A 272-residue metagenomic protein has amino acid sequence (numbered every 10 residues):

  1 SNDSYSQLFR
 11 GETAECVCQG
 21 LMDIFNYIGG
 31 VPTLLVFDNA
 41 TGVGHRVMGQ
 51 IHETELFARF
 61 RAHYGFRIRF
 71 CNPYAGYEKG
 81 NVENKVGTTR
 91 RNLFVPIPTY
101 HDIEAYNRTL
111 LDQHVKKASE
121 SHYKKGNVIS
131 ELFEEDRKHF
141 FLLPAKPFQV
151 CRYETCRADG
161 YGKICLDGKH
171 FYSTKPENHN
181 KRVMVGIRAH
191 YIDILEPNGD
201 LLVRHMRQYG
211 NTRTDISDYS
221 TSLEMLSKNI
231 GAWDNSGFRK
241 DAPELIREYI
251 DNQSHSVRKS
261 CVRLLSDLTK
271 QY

Functional and structural regions predicted by a protein language model:
S1-C16, G44-M48, H52-E55: Intein modules and their embedded homing endonuclease domains
S1-S4, F9-R10, V36, F60 (+1 more regions): Short conserved beta-strand segments at catalytic cores or DNA/RNA-binding microdomains of nucleic-acid binding
Q7-G30, Y209-T214: Active-site beta-loop-alpha junctions of metal-dependent nucleic acid enzymes, especially the RNase H-like/DDE
G30-Q50: Acidic/histidine-rich, metal-coordinating catalytic segments
M48, I68-R90, Y106: RNase H-like two-metal-ion nuclease catalytic core shared by retroviral integrases and related mobile-element nucleases
A58, A62-K79, P98-Y100: RNase H-like polynucleotidyl transferase catalytic core
V86-G186: Active-site-proximal acidic segments at structured loop/helix or strand boundaries that coordinate catalytic metals
I192, E196-Q271: Protein C-terminal end segments and domain termini
